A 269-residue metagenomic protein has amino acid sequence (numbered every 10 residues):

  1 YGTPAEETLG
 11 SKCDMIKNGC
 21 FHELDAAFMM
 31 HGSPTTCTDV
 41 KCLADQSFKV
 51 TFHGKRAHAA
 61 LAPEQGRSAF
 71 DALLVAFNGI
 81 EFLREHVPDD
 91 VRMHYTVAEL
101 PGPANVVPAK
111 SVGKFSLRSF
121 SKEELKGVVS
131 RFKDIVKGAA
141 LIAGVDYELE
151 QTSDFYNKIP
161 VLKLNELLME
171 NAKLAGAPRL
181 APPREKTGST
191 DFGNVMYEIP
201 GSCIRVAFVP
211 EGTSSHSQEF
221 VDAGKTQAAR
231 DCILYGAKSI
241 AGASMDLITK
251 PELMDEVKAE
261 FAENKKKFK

Functional and structural regions predicted by a protein language model:
Y1-P108, R118, T190, S215: Histidine/acidic-residue-rich, glycine-tolerant segments that coordinate divalent metal ions
D71-K269: Metal-dependent amide/peptide-bond hydrolase catalytic core, centered on the "pita-bread" metallohydrolase fold
